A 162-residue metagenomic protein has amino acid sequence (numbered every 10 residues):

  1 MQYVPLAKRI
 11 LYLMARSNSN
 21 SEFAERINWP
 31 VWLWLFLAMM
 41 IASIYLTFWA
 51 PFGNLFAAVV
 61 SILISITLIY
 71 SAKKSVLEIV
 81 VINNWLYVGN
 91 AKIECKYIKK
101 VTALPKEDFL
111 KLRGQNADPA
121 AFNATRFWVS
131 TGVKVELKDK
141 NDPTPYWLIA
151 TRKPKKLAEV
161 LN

Functional and structural regions predicted by a protein language model:
Q2-F48: N-terminal membrane-targeting/pre-transmembrane regions
R16-N18, A72-K74, W128, D142: A generic structural signal for short, non-catalytic loop/turn and secondary-structure boundary residues
E25, L137, T151: Pocket-edge structural micro-motifs
I41-L46, F56-A72: Single-pass alpha-helical transmembrane signal-anchor segments
P51-F52: Helix-coil boundary and interhelical linker segments in multi-pass alpha-helical membrane proteins
T67-K100: Conserved beta-hairpin
G89-L148: Non-transmembrane, membrane-adjacent beta-strand/coil modules in membrane-associated proteins and peripheral
D142-N162: C-terminal/domain-terminus segments
